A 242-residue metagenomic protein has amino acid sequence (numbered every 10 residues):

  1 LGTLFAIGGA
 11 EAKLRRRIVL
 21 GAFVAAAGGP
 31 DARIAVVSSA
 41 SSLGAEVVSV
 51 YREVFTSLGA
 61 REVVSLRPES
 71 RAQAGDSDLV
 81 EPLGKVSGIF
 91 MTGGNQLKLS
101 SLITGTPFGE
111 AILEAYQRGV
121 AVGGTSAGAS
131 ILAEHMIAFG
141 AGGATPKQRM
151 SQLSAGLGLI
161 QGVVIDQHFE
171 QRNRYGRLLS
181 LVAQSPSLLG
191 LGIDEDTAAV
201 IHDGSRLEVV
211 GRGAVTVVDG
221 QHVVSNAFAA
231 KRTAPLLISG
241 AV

Functional and structural regions predicted by a protein language model:
L1-P30, V36, S42-S57, E62 (+2 more regions): C-terminal and late-domain segments of enzyme folds
A6, V64-L66, F90-M91, V122-T125 (+1 more regions): General beta-strand structural signal in soluble alpha/beta enzymes
D31-A32, R61, G84-S87, R118-V120 (+1 more regions): Loop/turn elements at helix/coil->beta-strand transitions in domains of secreted/extracellular proteins
A35, S41-K85, M91, K98: Portal/gating segments that form or line small-molecule/metal binding sites
R67, G93, Y116, Q161-F169: Short, structured patches in soluble enzyme cores that scaffold and shape functional sites
P82-K85, G105-G119: Catalytic-core regions built around general acid/base machinery
M91-G93, I112-M136: Catalytic nucleophile loop
Q96-T106: Glycine/threonine-rich flexible loop motifs
